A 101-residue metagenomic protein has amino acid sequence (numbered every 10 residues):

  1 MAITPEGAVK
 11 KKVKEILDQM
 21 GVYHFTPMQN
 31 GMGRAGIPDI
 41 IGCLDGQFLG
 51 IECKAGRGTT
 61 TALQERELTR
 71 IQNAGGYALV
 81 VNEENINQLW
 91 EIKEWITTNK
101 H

Functional and structural regions predicted by a protein language model:
M1-H101: Catalytic phosphate/metal-binding cores of nucleic-acid and nucleotide-processing enzymes, i.e., regions that mediate
